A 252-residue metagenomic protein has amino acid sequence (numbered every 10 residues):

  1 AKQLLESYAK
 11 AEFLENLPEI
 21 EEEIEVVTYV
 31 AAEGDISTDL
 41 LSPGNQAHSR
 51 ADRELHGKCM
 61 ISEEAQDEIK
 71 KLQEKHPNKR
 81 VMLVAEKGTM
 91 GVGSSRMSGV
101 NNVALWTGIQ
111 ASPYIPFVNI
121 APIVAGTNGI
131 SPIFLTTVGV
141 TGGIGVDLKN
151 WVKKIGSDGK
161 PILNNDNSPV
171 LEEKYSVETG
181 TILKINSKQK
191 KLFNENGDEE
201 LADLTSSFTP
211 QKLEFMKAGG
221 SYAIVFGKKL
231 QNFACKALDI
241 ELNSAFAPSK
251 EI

Functional and structural regions predicted by a protein language model:
A1-I252: Fe-S-dependent hydro-lyases/dehydratases of central metabolism
